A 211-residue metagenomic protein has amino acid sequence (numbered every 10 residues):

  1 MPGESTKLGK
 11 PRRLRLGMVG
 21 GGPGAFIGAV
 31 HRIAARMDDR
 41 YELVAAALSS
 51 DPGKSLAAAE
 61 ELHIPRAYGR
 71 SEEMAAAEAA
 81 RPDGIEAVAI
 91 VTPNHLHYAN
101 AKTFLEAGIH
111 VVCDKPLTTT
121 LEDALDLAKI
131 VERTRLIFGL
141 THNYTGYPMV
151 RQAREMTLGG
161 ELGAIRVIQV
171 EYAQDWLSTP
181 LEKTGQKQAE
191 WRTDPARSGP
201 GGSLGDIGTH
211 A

Functional and structural regions predicted by a protein language model:
M1-L62: N-terminal Rossmann-like dinucleotide-binding module
M18-G20, A89, Q169-V170: Short beta-strand segments
G22-I33, A77-I85, T184-G185, A189: Short, flexible, glycine-rich and Lys/Arg-enriched loop motifs at helix boundaries that contact anionic partners
A34, D38, E61, A77 (+4 more regions): Alpha-helical structural signal in soluble globular domains
Y41, E86, I109, L136-I137 (+1 more regions): Short, well-ordered coil/turn segments that N-cap beta-strands
R66-I130: Beta-loop-alpha module in the N-terminal Rossmann-like domain of NAD(P)-dependent dehydrogenases, especially those
C113, T119, F138-L140, Q169: Hydrophobic residues in well-ordered beta-strands that form the structural core
I137, Y144-A211: Predominantly a Rossmann-like dinucleotide-binding segment in NAD(P)-dependent oxidoreductases
